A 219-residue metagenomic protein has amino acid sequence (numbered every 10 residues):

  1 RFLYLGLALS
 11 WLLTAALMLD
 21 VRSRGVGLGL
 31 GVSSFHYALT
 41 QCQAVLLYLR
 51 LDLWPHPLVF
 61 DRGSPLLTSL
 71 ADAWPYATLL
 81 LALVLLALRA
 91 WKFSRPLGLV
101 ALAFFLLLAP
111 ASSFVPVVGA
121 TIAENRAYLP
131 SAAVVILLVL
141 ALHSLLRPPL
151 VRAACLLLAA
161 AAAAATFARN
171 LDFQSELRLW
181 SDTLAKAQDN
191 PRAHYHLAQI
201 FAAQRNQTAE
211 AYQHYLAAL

Functional and structural regions predicted by a protein language model:
R1-L219: Polytopic membrane enzymes that build or remodel cell-surface glycoconjugates and lipids
